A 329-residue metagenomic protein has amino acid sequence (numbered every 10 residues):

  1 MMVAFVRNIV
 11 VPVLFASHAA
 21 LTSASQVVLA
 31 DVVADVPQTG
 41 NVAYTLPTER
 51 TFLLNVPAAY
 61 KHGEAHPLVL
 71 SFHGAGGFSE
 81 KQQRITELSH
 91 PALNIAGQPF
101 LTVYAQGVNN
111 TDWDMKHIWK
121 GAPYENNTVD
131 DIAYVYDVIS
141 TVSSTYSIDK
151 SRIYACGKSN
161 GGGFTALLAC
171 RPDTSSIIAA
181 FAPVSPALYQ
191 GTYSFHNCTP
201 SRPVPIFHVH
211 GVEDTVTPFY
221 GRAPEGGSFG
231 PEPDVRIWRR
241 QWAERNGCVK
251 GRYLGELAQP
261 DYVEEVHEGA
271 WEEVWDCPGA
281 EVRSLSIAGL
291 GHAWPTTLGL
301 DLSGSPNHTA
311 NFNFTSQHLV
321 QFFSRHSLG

Functional and structural regions predicted by a protein language model:
M1-P12: Classical eukaryotic N-terminal signal peptides for Sec-dependent ER targeting/secretion, especially the positively
A4-F5, S17-L68, L88, F100-L101 (+9 more regions): A domain-start/cap signature at the N-terminus of enzymes
A58-E64, K116-N160, P172-S176: Gly/Ser-rich "nucleophile elbow"/oxyanion-hole loop immediately N-terminal to the catalytic nucleophile in hydrolases
V69-G74, Y104, H208, S286: Structural cue for short, hydrophobic secondary-structure segments
A75, G107, V212-T215, R222 (+1 more regions): Acidic beta-to-alpha connecting loop that harbors the catalytic carboxylate
A75-S144, V282-S284, A293: Active-site machinery of serine-nucleophile hydrolases
A179-E256, P260-V263, V274-P278: The feature captures the conserved acid-bearing segment of alpha/beta-hydrolase catalytic domains
E244-G329: Alpha/beta-hydrolase-fold serine-hydrolase catalytic core, especially in secreted/extracellular enzymes
